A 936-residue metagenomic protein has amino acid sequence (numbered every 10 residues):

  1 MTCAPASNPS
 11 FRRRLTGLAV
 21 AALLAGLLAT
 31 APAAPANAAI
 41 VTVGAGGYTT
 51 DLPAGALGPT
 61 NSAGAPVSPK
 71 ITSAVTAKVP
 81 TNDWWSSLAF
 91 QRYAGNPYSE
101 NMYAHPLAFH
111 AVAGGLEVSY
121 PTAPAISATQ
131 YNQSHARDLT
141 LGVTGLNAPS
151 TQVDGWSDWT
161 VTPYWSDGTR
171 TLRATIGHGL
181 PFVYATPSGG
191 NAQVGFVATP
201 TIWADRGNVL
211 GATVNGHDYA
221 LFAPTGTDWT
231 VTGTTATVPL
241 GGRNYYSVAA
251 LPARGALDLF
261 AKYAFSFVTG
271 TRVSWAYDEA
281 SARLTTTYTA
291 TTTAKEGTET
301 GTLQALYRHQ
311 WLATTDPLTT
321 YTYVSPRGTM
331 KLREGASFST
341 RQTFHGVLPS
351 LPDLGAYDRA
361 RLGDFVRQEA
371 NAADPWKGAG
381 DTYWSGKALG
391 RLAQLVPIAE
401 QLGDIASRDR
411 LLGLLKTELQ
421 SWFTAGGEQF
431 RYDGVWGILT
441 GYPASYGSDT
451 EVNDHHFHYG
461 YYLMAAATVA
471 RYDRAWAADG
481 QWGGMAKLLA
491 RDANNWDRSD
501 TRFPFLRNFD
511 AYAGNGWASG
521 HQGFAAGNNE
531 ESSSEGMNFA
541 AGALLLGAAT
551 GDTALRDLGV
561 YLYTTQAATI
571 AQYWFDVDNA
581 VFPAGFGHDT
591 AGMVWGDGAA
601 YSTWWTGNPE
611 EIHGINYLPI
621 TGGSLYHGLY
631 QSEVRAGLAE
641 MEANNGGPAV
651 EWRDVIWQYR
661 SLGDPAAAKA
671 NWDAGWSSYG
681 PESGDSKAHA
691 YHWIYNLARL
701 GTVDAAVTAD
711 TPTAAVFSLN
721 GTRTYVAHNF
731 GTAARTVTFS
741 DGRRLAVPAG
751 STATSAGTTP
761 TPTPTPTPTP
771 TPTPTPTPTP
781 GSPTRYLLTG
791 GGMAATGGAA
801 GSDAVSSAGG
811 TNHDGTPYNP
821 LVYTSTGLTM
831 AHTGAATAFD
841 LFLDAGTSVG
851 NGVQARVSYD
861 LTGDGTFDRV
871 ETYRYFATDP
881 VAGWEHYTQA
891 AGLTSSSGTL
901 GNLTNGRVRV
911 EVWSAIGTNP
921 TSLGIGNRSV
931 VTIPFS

Functional and structural regions predicted by a protein language model:
T2-A38, T771-T773: Secretory targeting and sorting signals
G26-L28, A39-D449, N453-D454, W496-A511 (+2 more regions): Ser/Thr/Asn(+Pro)-rich, low-complexity disordered segments
A379-A399, D449-K487, S532-A540: Aromatic-rich carbohydrate-recognition surfaces in CAZymes
A526-N529, F876-I916: Short, surface-exposed tryptophan/glycine-enriched loops that mediate extracellular molecular recognition
T758-P780: Ser/Thr/Gly/Pro-rich low-complexity, disordered linker/stalk segments of secreted and cell-surface proteins
P780-A836, D840-V849, G898, N902-S936: Proprotein-processing/basic-patch segments
S848-Y859: Beta-strand acidic-aromatic groove motif in beta-rich domains, primarily in extracellular
G863-G865: Acidic, glycine-anchored loop motifs typical of Ca2+
